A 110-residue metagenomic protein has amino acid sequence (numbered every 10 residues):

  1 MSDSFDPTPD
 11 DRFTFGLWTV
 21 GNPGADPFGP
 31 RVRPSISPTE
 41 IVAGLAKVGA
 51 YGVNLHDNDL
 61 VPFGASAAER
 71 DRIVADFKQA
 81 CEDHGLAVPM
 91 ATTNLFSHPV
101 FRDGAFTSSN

Functional and structural regions predicted by a protein language model:
M1-N110: N-terminal pre-domain/capping segments
